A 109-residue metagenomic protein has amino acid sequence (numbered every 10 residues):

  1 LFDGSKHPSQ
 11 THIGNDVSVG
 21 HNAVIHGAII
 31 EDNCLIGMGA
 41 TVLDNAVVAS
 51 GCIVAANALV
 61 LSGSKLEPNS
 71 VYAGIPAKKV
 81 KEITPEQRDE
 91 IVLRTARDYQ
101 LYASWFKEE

Functional and structural regions predicted by a protein language model:
F2-S5, T11, H21-N22, I29-E31 (+1 more regions): Glycine-rich hexapeptide-repeat left-handed beta-helix
S18: Short proline/glycine- and basic residue-enriched helix-capping loop/turn segments at helix->loop/beta transitions
